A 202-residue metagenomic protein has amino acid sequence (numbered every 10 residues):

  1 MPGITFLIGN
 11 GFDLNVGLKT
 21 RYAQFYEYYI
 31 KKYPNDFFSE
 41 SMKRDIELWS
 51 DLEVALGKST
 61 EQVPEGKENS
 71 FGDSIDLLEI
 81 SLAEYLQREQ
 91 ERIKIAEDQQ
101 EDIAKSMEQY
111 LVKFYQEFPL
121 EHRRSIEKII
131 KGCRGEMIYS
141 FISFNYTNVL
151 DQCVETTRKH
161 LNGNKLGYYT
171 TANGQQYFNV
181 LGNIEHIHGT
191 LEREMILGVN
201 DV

Functional and structural regions predicted by a protein language model:
P2-L7, V16, T20, Q24-E185: Active-site periphery "cap/insert" segments of enzyme catalytic domains
G11-L14, Y146-V149, T190-E194: Short, solvent-exposed loop/turn segments at secondary-structure junctions
E185-H188, R193-V202: Flexible internal linker/loop segments at domain or repeat junctions
